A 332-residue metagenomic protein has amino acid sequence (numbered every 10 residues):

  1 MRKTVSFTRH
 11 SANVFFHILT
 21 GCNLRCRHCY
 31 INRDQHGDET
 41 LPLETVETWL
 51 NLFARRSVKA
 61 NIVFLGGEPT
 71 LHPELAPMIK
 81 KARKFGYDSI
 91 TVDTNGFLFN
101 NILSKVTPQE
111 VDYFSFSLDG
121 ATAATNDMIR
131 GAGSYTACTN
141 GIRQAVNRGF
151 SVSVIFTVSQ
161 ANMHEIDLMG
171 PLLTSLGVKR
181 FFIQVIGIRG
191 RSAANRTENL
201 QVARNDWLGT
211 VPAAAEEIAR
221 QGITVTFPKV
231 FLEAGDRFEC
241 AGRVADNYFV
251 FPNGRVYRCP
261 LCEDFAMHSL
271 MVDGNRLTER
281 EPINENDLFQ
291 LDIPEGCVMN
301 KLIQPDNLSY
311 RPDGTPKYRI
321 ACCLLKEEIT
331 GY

Functional and structural regions predicted by a protein language model:
M1-K105, Q109-E110, Y332: Conserved alpha-helical substructure of the radical SAM core
R2-V5, H10, N32, R255 (+1 more regions): Flexible mid-to-C-terminal extensions adjoining Fe-S/redox cofactors in radical SAM and related proteins
V14, A241-D246: Short loop/turn microsegments at loop-to-beta-strand junctions
L19-C22, E233, P252, Q290: Residue-level signal for mature regions of secreted extracellular proteins and peptides
C22, C26-C29, C240, C259 (+1 more regions): Short cysteine clusters
E74-L75, I102-L103, T125-N126, A193 (+2 more regions): Short glycine-/acidic-enriched loop or helix-start segments at secondary-structure transitions that form or flank
Q109-Y113, S117-D119, A124-R243, P252-N253 (+3 more regions): Radical SAM enzyme [4Fe-4S]-AdoMet core and its adjacent flexible, acidic and glycine-rich loops/tails across
